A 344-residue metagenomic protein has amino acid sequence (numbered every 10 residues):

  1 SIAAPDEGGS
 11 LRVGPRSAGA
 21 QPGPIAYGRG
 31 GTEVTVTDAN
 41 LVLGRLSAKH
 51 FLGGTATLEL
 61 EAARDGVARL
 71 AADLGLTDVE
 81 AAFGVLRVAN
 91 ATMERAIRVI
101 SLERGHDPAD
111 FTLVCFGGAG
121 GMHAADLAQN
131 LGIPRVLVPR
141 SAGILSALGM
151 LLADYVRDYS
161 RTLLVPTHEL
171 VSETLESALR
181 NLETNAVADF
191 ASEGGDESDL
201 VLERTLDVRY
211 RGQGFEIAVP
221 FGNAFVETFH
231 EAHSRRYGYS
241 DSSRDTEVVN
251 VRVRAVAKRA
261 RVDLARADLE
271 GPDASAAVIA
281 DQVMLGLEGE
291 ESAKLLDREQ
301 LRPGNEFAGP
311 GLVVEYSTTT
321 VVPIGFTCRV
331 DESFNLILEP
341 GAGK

Functional and structural regions predicted by a protein language model:
I2-V13, A18-P22, Y27, V34-T35 (+2 more regions): C-terminal, non-catalytic interaction/recognition modules in large multi-subunit enzymes and RNPs
